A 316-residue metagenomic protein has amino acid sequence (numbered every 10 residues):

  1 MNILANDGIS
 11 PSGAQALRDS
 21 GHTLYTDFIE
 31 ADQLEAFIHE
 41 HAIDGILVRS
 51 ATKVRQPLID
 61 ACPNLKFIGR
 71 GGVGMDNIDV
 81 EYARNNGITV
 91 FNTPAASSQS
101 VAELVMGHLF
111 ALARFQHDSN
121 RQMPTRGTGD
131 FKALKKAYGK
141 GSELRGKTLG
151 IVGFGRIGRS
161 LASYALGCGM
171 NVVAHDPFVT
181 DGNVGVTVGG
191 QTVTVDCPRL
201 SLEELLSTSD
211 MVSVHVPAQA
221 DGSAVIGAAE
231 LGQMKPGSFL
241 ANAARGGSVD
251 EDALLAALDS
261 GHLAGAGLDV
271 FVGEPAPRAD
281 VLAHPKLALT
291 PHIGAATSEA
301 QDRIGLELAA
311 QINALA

Functional and structural regions predicted by a protein language model:
M1-F91, G227: An N-terminal-biased, well-structured beta-alpha scaffold segment characteristic of Rossmann-like dinucleotide-binding
E40-A42, A61-N64, S207-T208, Q233-P236 (+1 more regions): Alpha-helix C-terminal capping/helix-to-coil transition sites in glycosyltransferase folds
V54-Q56, V173, P177-D280: Rossmann-like adenosine-cofactor binding region
L65, R145-T148, A228, G237: Phosphate-coordination loops involved in phosphoryl transfer and adenosine-cofactor binding
N86, P94-T148: Phosphate-binding beta-alpha-beta segment of Rossmann-like dinucleotide-binding domains, i.e., the NAD(P)
F154-G155: Glycine-rich Rossmann-fold phosphate-binding loop(s) that bind the pyrophosphate of adenine dinucleotide cofactors
G158-R159: N-terminal Rossmann-fold NAD(P) dinucleotide-binding loop
I293-E307: A conserved FAD-binding loop/helix module that cradles the flavin
